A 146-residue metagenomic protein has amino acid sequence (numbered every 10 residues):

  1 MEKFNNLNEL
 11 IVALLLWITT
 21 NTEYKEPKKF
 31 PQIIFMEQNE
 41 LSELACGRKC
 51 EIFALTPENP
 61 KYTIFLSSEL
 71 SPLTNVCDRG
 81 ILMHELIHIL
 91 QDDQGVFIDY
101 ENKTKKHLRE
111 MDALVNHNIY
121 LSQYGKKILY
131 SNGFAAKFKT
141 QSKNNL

Functional and structural regions predicted by a protein language model:
E2-I64, S71-N75, Y124: Auxiliary, metal-adjacent structural segments of Zn-dependent hydrolase domains
E9, A13, C77, I81 (+2 more regions): Extracytoplasmic/secreted proteins, especially bacterial periplasmic and envelope-associated proteins
T19-E23, Q91-G95, N118-G125: Sec-exported extracytoplasmic/periplasmic mature domains
S67-L70, E101: Conserved short-loop catalytic and cofactor-binding motifs
T74-Q91: Short alpha-helix carrying the canonical HExxH Zn2+-binding catalytic motif
L86-K103: Catalytic Zn2+-binding segment of zinc metalloproteases
E101-K137: Post-HExxH zinc-binding segment in Zn-dependent metallohydrolases
K143-L146: Short, solvent-exposed mixed-charge patches
